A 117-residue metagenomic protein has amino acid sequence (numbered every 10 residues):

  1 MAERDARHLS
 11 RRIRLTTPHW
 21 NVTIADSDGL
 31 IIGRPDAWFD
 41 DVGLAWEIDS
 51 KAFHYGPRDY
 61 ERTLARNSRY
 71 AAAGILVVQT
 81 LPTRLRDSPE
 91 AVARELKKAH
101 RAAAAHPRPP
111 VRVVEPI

Functional and structural regions predicted by a protein language model:
M1-I117: Surface segments flanking catalytic/ligand-binding clefts of nucleic-acid enzymes
